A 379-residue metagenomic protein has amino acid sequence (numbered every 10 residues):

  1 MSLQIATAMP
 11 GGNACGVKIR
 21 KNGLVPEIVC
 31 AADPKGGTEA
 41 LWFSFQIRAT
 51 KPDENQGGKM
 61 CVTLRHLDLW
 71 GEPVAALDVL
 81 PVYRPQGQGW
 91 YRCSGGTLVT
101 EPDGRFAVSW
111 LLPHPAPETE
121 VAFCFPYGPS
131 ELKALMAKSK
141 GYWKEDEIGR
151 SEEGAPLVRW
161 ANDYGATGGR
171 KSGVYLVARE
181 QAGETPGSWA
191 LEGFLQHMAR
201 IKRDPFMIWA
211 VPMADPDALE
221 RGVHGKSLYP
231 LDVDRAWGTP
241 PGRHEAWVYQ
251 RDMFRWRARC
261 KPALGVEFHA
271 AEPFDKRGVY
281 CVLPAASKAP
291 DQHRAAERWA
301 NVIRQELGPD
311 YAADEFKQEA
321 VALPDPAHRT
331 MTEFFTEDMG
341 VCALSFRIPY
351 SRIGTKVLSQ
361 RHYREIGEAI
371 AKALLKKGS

Functional and structural regions predicted by a protein language model:
M1-P115, T119: Extreme N-terminal flexible tails
F43-Q46, I303, I370, L374: Short, Φ-rich (hydrophobic/aromatic) sequence segments
L69-G71, G128, D217, P273 (+1 more regions): Short, acidic Gly/Pro/Ser/Thr-rich loop/turn segments
G71-A76, E131-A134, G169-R170, V233: A short, polar/proline- and glycine-enriched secondary-structure boundary/capping micro-motif
D103-E153: Extended acidic/polar, glycine-enriched regions that form or flank non-catalytic beta-rich accessory modules
P126, D234, V321-S379: Active-site-adjacent mobile loop/cap segments within catalytic or ligand-binding domains
P129-L132, T185-P186, G354: Short helix/loop capping segments that flank catalytic or ligand/cofactor-binding pockets
K144-Y164, G168-D325, E333-I348: Active-site/substrate-binding loop(s) of hydrolase catalytic cores
